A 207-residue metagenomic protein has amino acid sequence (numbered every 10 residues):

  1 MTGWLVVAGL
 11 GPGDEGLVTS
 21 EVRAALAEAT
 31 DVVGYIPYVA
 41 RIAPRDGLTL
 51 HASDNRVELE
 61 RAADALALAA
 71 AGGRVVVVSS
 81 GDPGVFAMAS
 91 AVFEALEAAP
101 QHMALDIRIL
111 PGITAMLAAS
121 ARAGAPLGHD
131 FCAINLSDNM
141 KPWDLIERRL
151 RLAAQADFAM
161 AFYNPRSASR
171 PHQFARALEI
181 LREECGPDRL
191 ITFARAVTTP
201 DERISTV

Functional and structural regions predicted by a protein language model:
M1-I113, A118: Class I S-adenosyl-L-methionine
L5-V7, R74-V75, Q155-V207: A contiguous loop/helix-start segment that scaffolds small-molecule binding in enzyme catalytic cores
E21-A25, A43-P44, V92-A95, G124 (+3 more regions): Short, solvent-exposed amphipathic alpha-helical segments in soluble enzyme and RNA/protein-processing domains
A29-V32, L68-G72, A95, A99 (+3 more regions): Change "in soluble alpha/beta enzymes" to "in soluble alpha/beta proteins
A52-V57, N135-D138, A196: Short beta->alpha junction loops
M88-A89, A119-A121, D144-L145, P171-Q173 (+1 more regions): Short, well-ordered secondary-structure micro-motifs
A104-I107, F131-N139, A159-A168: Flexible, glycine/proline-enriched loop segments at strand-loop-helix junctions that form or flank small-ligand binding
A115-L152, D157: Short, glycine-/small-residue-rich phosphate/pyrophosphate-handling segment
